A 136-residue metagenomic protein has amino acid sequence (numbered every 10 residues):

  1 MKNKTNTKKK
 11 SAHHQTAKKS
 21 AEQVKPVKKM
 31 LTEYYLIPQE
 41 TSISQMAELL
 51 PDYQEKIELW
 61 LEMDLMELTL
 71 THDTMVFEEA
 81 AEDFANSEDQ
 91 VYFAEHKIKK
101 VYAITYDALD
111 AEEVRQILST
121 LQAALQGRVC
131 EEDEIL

Functional and structural regions predicted by a protein language model:
M1-E22: Intrinsically disordered, Lys/Arg-rich low-complexity segments
K4-N6, Q15, L31, L68 (+1 more regions): Intrinsically disordered/low-complexity terminal segments and short unstructured peptides
T16-K18, P26, L125: Intrinsic structural disorder/low-complexity segments
P26, Q39-L109: Short, intrinsically disordered low-complexity segments
P26-T32: His-enriched metal-coordination microenvironments in redox/metal-binding proteins
Y35-L36: Sequence/structural signature of long amphipathic alpha-helices that form protein-protein interaction faces
I98-E132: Short, compact, well-ordered microdomains
E134-L136: Short acidic DE-rich linear segments
